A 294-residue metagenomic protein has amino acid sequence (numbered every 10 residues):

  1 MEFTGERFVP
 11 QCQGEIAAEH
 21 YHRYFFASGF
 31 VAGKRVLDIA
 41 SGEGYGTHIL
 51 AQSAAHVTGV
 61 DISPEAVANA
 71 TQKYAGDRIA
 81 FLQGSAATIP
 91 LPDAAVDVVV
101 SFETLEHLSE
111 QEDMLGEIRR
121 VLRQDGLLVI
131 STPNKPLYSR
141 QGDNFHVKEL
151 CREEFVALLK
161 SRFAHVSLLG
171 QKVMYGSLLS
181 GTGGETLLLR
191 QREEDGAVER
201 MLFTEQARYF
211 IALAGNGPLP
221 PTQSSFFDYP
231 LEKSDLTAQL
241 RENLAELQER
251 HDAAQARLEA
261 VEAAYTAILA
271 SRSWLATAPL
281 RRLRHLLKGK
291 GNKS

Functional and structural regions predicted by a protein language model:
M1-A94, V98-F102, E112-L115, G142 (+6 more regions): Conserved N-terminal segment of class I S-adenosyl-L-methionine
L50, I118, L159: Class I S-adenosylmethionine-dependent transferase superfamily signal
E103-H107: A short His-aromatic
E112-Q124: A short glycine-rich, Lys/Arg-flanked "PGG" loop and its adjoining helix->strand segment in the class I
D125-T132: Conserved beta-strand signature within the Rossmann-like core of class I S-adenosyl-L-methionine
P133-Y138, K172-G176: Short "lid" loop at the C-terminus of a central beta-strand within the Rossmann-like core of SAM-dependent
S139-A157: Acceptor-substrate binding/catalytic loop of class I
F163-Y175, E193-E199: Conserved S-adenosyl-L-methionine
